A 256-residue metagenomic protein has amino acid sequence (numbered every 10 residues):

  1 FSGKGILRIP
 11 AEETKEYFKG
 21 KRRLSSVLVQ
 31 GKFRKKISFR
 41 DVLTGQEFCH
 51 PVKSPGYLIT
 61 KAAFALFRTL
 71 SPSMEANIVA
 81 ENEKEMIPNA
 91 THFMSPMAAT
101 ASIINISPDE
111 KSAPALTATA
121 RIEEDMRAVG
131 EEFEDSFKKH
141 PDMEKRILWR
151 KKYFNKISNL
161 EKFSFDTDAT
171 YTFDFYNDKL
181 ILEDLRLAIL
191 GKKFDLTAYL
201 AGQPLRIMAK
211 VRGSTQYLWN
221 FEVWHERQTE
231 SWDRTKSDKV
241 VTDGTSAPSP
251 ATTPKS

Functional and structural regions predicted by a protein language model:
F1-P10, K21-R23, A128-E132, K210 (+2 more regions): Long, solvent-exposed non-transmembrane regions
F1-S112, I122: N-terminal onset of structured domains
K15-F18, F194-L200: Short, surface-exposed loop and linker segments with low hydrophobicity and enrichment for Pro/Ser/Thr
G45, A101, A118, S246 (+1 more regions): N-terminal compositionally biased, intrinsically disordered segments and leader/signal-like regions
M74-T197: Extended, solvent-exposed segments with strong compositional bias
L200-R206: Extracellular Ig-like/FN3 beta-sandwich strand-entry sites
G202, R212-S256: Short beta-strand elements
